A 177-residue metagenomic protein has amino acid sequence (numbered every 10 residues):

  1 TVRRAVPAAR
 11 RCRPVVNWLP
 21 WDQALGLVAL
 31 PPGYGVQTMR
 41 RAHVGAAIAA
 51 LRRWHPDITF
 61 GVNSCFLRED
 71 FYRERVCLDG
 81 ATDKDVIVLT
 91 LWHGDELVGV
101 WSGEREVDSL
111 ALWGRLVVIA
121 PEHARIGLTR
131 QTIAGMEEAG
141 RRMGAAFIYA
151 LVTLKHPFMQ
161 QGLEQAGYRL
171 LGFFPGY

Functional and structural regions predicted by a protein language model:
T1, G140-L154, G162, A166: Conserved GNAT acetyl-CoA-binding A-motif
T1-P7, L151, G167-Y177: Conserved catalytic-core motifs of GNAT/GCN5-like acyltransferases
V2-P31: Short acidic N-proximal helix/loop "leader" segments that mark the beginning of a domain or an inter-domain linker
G33-A49: A short beta-loop-alpha structural element at the N-terminal edge of CoA-dependent acyl/N-acetyltransferase catalytic
L51-P121: A conserved beta-strand-loop-helix scaffold within acyl/acetyltransferase catalytic domains
L116-I126, V152-T153: A short, internal acetyl-CoA/4′-phosphopantetheine-binding micro-motif in the GNAT/acyltransferase core
H123, G127-G135: Conserved acetyl-CoA pyrophosphate-binding loop and the N-cap/start of the following alpha-helix in GNAT-like
